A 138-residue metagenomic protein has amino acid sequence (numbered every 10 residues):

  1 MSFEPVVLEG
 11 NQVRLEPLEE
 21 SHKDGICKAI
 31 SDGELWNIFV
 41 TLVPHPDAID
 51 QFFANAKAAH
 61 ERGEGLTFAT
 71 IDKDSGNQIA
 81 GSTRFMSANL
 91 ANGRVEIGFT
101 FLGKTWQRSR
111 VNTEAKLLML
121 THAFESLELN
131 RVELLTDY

Functional and structural regions predicted by a protein language model:
M1-S109, H122: GNAT-family acyltransferases
E114-N130: Conserved acyl-CoA
L134-Y138: Conserved beta-strand-loop-alpha-helix junction that forms the acyl-donor binding cleft
